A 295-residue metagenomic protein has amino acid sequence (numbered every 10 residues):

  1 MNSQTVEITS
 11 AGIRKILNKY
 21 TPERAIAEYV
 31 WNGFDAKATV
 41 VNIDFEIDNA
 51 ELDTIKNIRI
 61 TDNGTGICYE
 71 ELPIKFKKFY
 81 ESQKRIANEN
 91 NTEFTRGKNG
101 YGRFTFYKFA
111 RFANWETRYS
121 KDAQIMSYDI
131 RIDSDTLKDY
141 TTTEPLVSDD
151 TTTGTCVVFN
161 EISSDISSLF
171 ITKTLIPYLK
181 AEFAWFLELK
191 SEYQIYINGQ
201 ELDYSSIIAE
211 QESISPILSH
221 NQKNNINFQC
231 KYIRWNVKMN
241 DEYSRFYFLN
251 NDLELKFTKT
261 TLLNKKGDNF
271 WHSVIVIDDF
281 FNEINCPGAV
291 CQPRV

Functional and structural regions predicted by a protein language model:
M1-D53, E70-K77, K84: Bergerat-fold GHKL ATPase/HATPase_c domain
F45-I47, E93, Y101-R103, T142-V147 (+3 more regions): Catalytic micro-motifs at enzyme active sites that drive phosphoryl/nucleotidyl and oxygen chemistry
N49-I55, K121-I125: Short, solvent-exposed loop/turn segments that connect beta-strands within catalytic domains and beta-strand-rich
D53-I58, T155: Short beta-strand element(s) in the Bergerat
D62: Acidic ATP/Mg2+-coordinating residue in the GHKL
G66-C68: A short glycine-centered beta->alpha linker in the GHKL/HATPase_c
E89-D203: GHKL-type ATPase core
D203-P293: GHKL/Histidine-kinase-like ATPase module
